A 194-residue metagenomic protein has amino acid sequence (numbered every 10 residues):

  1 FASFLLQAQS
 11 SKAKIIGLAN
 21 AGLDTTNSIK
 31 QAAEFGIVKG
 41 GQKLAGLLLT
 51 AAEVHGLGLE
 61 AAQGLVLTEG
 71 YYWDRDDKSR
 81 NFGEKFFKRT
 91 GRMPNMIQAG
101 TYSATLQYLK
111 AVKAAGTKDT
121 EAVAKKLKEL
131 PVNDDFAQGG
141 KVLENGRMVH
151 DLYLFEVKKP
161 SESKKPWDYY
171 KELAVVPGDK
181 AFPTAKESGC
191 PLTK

Functional and structural regions predicted by a protein language model:
F1-K194: Extracytosolic ligand-binding ectodomains
